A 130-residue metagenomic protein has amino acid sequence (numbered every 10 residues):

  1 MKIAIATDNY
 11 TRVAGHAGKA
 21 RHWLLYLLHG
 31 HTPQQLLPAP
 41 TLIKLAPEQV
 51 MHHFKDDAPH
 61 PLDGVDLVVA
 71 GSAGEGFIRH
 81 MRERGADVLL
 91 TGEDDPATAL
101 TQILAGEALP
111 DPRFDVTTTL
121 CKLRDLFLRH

Functional and structural regions predicted by a protein language model:
M1-D56, L62-G64, T91-H130: Non-catalytic interface/targeting segments
H60-E93: Mid-chain, well-packed structural core segment of small domains
